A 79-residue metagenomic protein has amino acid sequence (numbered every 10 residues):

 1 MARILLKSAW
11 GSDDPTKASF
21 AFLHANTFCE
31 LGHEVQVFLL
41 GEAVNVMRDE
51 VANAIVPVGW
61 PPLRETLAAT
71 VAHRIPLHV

Functional and structural regions predicted by a protein language model:
L5-S19, E50-V51: Short, glycine-rich nucleotide/cofactor-binding loops
G11-D13, E42-N45: Short, catalytically relevant binding-site loops at active-site mouths
A18-L31, V37: Histidine-anchored nucleotide/phosphate-binding helix
F28-H33, P61-E65: Glycine-rich loops and low-complexity Gly/Arg-rich segments that provide flexible linkers or classic glycine-based
V35-L40, L77-V79: Short internal beta-strands
A43-P57: N-terminal beta-loop-helix "entrance" segment that forms/cooperates in small-molecule cofactor or anionic ligand
N53-V79: A glycine-rich helix N-cap at a beta->alpha junction
